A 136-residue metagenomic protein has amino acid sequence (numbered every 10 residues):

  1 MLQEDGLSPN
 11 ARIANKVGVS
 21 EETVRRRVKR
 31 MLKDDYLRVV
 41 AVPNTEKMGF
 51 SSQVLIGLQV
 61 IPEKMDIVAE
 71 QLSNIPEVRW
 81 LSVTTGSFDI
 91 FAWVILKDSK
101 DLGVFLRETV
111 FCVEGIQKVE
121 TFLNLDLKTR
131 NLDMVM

Functional and structural regions predicted by a protein language model:
M1-M136: A compositional/biophysical signature of low hydrophobicity enriched in polar/charged and small residues
